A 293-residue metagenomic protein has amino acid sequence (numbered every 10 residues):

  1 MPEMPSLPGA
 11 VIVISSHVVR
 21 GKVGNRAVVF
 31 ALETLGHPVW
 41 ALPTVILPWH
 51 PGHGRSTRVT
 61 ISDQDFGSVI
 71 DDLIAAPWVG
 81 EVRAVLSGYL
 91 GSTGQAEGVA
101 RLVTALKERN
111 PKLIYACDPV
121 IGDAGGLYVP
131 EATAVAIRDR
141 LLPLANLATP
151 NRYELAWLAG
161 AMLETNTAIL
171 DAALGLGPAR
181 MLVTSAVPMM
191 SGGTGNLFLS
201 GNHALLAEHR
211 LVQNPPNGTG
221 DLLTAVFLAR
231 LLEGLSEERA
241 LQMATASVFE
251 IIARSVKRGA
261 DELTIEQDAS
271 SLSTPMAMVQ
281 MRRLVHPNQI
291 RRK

Functional and structural regions predicted by a protein language model:
P2-A124, A269-K293: Conserved N-terminal subdomain of the carbohydrate kinase-like
V18, V45-L47, G91, I121 (+4 more regions): Glycine-rich beta-alpha junction loops
G24, V28, D65, V69 (+8 more regions): General structural feature for long, well-ordered alpha-helical segments within catalytic domains of soluble enzymes
L32, L176, F227-L231: Hydrophobic alpha-helical packing residues
H37, D71-W78, T104, E108 (+5 more regions): Generic secondary-structure signature for well-ordered alpha-helical cores
L127-L205, V212-N214, L235-E238, S247: Conserved phosphate/ATP/ADP-binding segment of small-molecule kinases
A156, N214-L241: Short, small-residue alpha-helix embedded
E238-K293: Charged C-terminal helix
